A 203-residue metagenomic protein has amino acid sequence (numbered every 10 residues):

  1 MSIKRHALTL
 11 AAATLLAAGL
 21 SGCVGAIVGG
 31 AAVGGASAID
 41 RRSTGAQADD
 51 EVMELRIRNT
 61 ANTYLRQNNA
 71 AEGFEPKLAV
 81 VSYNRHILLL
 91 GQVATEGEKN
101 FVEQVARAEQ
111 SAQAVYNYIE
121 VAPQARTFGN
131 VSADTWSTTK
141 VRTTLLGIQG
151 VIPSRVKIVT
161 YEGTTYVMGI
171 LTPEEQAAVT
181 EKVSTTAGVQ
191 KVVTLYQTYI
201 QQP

Functional and structural regions predicted by a protein language model:
S2-H6, L15, G22-P203: N-terminal targeting leaders
T9: Short, intrinsically disordered, charge-biased short linear motifs at domain edges
